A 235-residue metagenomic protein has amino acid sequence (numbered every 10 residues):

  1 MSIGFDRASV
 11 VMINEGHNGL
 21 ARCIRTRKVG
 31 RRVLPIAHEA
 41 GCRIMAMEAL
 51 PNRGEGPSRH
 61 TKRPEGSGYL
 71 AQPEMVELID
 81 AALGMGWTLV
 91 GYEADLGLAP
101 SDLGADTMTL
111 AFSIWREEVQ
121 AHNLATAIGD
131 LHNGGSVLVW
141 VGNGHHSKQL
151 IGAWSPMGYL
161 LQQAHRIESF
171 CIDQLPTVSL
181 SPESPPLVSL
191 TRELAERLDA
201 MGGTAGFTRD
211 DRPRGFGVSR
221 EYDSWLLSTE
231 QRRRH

Functional and structural regions predicted by a protein language model:
M1-H235: Compositional signal for N-terminal targeting/processing segments
